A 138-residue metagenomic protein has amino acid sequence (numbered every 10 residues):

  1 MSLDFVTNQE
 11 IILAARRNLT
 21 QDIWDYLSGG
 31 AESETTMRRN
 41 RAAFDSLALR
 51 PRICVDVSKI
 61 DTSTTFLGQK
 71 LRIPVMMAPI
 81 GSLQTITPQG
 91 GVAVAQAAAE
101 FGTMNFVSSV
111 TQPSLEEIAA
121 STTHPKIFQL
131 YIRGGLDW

Functional and structural regions predicted by a protein language model:
M1-L71: An N-cap/entry alpha-helix motif that binds or orients negatively charged groups
T20, M77, A98: Conserved, mostly hydrophobic/aromatic
E32-T35, T85-G91: A structural motif shared across PLP-dependent enzymes of the aminotransferase-like
L67-K70, A99, A119-T122: Solvent-exposed alpha-helices and their adjacent loops that cap or buttress functional pockets in soluble metabolic
V75-A78, T103-V107, K126-L130: Hydrophobic faces of well-ordered beta-strands that scaffold small-molecule active sites in alpha/beta enzyme cores
P79-T85: Glycine-rich phosphate/pyrophosphate-binding beta-alpha loops
I86-Q89, V107-T123, I132-W138: Active-site-adjacent beta->alpha loops and helix N-cap segments on the catalytic face of soluble alpha/beta enzymes
A93-A95, E100-G102, L115-E117: Feature captures the catalytic cores and cofactor-binding loops of soluble hydro-lyases/lyases that act on carboxylate
